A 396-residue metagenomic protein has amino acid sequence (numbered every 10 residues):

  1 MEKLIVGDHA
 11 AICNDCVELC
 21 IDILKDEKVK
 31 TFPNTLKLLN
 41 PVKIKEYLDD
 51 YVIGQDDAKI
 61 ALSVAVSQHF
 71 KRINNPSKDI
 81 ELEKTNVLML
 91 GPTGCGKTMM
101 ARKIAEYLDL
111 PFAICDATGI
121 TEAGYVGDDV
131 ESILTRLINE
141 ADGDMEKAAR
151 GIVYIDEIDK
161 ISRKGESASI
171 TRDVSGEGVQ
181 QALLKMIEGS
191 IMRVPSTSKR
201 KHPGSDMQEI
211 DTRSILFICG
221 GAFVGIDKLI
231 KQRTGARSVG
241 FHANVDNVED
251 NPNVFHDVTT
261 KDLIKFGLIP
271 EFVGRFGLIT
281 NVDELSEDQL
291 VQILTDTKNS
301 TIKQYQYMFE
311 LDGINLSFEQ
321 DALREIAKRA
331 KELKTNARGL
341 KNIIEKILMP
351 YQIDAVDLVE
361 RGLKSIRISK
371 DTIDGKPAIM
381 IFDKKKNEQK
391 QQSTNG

Functional and structural regions predicted by a protein language model:
M1-V6, A10-N14, I23-G54, K59-A113 (+3 more regions): AAA+ P-loop NTPase nucleotide-binding core of proteostasis motors
